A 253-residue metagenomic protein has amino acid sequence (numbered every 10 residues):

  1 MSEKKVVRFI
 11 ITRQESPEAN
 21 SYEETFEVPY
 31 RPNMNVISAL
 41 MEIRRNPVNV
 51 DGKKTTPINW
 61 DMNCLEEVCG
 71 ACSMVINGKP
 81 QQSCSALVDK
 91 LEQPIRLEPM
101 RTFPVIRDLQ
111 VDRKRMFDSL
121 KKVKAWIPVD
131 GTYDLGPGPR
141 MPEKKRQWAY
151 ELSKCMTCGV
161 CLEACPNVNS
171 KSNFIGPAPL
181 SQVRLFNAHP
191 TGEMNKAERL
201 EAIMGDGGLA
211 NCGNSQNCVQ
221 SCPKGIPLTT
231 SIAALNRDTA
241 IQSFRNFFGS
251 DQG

Functional and structural regions predicted by a protein language model:
K4-F26: Eukaryote-biased recognition of intrinsically disordered, low-complexity regulatory segments
T12, I76-G78: Short strand-turn-strand beta-turns centered on an Asx-Gly dipeptide
E23-N35: Short, contiguous acidic and Ser/Thr-rich linear segments
M34-T56, I95-G253: Ferredoxin-type iron-sulfur electron-transfer modules in oxidoreductases and energy-metabolism complexes
I58-A71: Short, structured protein-protein interaction patches enriched in aromatics and acidic/basic residues, typified by
S73-M74, C165: Short beta-strand scaffold segments in enzyme catalytic cores
C84-A86: Charged interaction scaffolds used for protein-protein
